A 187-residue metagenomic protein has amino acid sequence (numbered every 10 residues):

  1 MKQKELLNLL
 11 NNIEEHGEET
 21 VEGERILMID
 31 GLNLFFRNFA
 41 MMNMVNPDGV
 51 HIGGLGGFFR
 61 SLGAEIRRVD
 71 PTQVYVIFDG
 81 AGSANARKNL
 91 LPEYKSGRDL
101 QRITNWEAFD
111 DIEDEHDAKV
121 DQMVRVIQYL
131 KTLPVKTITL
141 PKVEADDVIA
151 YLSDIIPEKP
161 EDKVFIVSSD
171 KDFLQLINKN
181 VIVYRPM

Functional and structural regions predicted by a protein language model:
K2-N12, E19-V167, F173-M187: Noncatalytic, basic helical substrate-engagement surface that gates or grips nucleic-acid strands
